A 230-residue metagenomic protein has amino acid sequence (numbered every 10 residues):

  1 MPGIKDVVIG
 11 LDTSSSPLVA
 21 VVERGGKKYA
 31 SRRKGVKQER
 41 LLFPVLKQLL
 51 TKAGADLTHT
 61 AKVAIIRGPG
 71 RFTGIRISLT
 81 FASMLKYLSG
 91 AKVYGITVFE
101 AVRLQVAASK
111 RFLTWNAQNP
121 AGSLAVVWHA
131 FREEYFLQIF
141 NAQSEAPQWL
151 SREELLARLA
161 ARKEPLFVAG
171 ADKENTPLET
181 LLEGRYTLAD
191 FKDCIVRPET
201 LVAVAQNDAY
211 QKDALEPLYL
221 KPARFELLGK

Functional and structural regions predicted by a protein language model:
M1-R24, K37-R40, Y94-K230: Oxyanion-binding and handling regions
P2-P69: N-terminal beta-alpha supersecondary unit
L46, A82, R103: Generic structural marker for isolated residues within well-ordered, non-membrane alpha-helices of soluble domains
A55, A91, E164: Short glycine/serine/threonine/alanine-rich loop segments
K62-V98: DPxDG-like acidic metal-binding loop motif
